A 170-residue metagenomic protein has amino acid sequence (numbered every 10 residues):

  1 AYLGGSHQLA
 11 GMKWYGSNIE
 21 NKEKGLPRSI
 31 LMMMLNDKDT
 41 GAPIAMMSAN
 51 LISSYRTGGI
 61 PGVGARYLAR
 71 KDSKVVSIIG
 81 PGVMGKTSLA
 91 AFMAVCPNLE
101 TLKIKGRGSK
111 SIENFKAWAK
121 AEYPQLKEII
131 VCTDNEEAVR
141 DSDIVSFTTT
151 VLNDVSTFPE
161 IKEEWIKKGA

Functional and structural regions predicted by a protein language model:
A1-R56, I60-G62, D72: N-terminal ligand-binding/catalytic initiation module
L68-V75, N98-L99, K167-K168: Short helix-loop-beta connector
G80-G82: Glycine-rich Rossmann-fold phosphate-binding loop(s) that bind the pyrophosphate of adenine dinucleotide cofactors
G85-K86: N-terminal Rossmann-fold NAD(P) dinucleotide-binding loop
V95-Y123: NAD(P)-binding Rossmann-fold cofactor-contacting core
K127-E137: Short acidic-hydrophobic, aromatic-tinged amphipathic segments that line or gate anion-handling sites
R140-D141, L152-A170: Rossmann-fold NAD(P) dinucleotide-binding segment
S146-T149: Short, well-ordered coil/turn residues at beta-beta hairpins and beta-strand->alpha-helix junctions within
